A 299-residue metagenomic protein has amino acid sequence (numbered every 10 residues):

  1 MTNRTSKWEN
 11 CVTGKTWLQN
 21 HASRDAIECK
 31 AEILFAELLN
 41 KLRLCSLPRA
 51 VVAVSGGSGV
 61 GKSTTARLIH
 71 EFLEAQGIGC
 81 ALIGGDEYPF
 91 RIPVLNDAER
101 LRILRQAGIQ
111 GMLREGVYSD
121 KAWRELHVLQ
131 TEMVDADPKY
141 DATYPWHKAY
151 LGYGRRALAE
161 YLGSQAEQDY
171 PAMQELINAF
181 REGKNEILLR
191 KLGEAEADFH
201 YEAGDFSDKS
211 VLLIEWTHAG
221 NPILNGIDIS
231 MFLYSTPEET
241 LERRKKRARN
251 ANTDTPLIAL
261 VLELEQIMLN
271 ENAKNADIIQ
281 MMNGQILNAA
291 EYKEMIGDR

Functional and structural regions predicted by a protein language model:
T2-C45, I229-L233, E238, E242-N250 (+1 more regions): NTP-dependent small-molecule kinase module
V52-V54: Hydrophobic anchor at the beta1->P-loop junction of P-loop NTPases
G59: Walker A (P-loop) phosphate-binding loop of P-loop NTPases
K62: Conserved lysine of the Walker
T65, I69: Hydrophobic positions on the alpha1 helix immediately C-terminal to the Walker A/P-loop
E71-A81: Post-Walker A helix-loop "phosphate-sensing" segment adjacent to the P-loop in P-loop NTPases
C80-A81, Y88-A195: Conserved nucleotide-sensing/catalytic segment adjacent to the nucleotide-binding pocket in NTP-handling enzymes
A142-A149, D198-R247: ATP-dependent NMP and nucleoside kinases share a basic, alpha-helical "lid"
